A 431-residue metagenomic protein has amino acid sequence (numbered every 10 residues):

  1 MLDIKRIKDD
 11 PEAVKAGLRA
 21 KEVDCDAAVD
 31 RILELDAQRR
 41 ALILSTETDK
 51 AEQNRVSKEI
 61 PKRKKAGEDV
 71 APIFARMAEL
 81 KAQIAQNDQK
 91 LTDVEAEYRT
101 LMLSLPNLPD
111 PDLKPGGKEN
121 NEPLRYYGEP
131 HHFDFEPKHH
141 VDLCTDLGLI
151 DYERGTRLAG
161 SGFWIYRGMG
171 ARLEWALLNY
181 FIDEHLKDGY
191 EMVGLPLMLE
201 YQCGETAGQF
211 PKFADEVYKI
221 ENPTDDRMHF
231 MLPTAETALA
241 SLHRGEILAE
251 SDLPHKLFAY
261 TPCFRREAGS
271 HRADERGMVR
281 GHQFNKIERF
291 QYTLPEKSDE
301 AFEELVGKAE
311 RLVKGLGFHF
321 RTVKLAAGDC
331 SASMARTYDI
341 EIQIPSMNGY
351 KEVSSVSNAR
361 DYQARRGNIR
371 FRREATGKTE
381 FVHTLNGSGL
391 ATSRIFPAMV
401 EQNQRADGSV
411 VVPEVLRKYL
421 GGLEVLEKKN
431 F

Functional and structural regions predicted by a protein language model:
M1-H131, L149: N-terminal alpha-helical targeting/anchoring segments
Y126-F431: TRNA-recognition modules of translation machinery and tRNA-sensing kinases, especially anticodon-binding
